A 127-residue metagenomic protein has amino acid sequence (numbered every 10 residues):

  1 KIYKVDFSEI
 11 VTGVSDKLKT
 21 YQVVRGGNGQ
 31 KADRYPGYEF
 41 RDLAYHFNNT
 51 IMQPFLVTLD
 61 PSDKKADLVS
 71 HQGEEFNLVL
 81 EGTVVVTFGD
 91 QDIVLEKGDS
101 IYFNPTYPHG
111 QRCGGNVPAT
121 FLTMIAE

Functional and structural regions predicted by a protein language model:
K4-I51: A short, N-terminal "cap"/entry segment at the start of jelly-roll beta-barrel domains of the cupin/DSBH fold
P36-E39, Q53-F55, E75, G82 (+1 more regions): A generic structural signal for short beta-strands and their flanking turns/coil linkers
Y38, T50, E96-K97, P105-E127: Ligand-binding loop in jelly-roll beta-barrel domains
L43, G89-P105: Short acidic-glycine-tyrosine-enriched beta hairpin
T50-M52, S62-F76: A short beta-loop-beta micro-motif enriched in histidine and acidic residues
T58-L59, H71-V86: Short, conserved beta-strand element in jelly-roll/cupin
F76, T83-V85, D92, P108 (+1 more regions): Structural motif
